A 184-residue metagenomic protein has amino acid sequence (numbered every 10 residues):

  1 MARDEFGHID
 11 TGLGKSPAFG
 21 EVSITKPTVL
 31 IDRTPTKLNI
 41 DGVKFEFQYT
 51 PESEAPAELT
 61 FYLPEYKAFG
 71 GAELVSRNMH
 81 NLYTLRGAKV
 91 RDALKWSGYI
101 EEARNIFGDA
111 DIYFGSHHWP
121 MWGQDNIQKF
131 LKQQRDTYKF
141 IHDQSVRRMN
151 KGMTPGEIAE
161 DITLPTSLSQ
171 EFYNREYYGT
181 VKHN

Functional and structural regions predicted by a protein language model:
M1-S23: Acidic/polar short surface loop at catalytic or gating sites that assists cofactor/ion binding and chemistry
R3, G7-D10, Q128, K132-R135 (+4 more regions): Generic detector of well-ordered alpha-helical segments enriched in charged/polar residues, highlighting helical
F19, S23-K26, P35-K151: Metallo-beta-lactamase
T28-V29, P35, T180, N184: Metal-dependent phosphoesterase/phosphodiesterase active-site architecture
L30, N81-L82, S167: Residue-level preference for alpha-helix termini and adjacent loops
V146-N184: C-terminal regulatory/interaction regions
